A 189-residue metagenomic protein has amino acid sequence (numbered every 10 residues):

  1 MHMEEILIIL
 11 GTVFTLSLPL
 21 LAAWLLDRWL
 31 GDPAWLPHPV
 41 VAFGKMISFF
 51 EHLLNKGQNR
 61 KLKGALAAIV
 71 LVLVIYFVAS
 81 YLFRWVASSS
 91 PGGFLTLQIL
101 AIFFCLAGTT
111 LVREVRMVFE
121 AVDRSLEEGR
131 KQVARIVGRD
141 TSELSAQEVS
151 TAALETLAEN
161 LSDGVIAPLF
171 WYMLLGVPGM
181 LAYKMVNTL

Functional and structural regions predicted by a protein language model:
H2-A182, V186-L189: Hydrophobic alpha-helical transmembrane segments
